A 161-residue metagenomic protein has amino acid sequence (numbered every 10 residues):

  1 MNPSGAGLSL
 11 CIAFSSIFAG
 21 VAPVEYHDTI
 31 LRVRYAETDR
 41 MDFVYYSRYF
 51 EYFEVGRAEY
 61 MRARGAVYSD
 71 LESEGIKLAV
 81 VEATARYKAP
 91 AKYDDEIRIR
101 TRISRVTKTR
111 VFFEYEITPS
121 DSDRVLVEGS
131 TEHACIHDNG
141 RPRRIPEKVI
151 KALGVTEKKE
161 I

Functional and structural regions predicted by a protein language model:
A6-G7: Intrinsic, low-complexity polybasic segments
F14, F18, E25-T29, R62 (+2 more regions): HotDog/MaoC-like acyl-thioester-processing domains
F14, F18-R62: Catalytic strand-loop segment that frames the active site of acyl-thioester-processing enzymes
I30-R34, R86, A134: Generic structural detector for well-ordered beta-strands
Y49-Y52, K77-A79, E114, E132: Residue-level recognition of specific faces of alpha-helices
Y60-V111, V127-E128: Hydrophobic beta-strand-centered segment that forms part of the acyl-chain substrate-binding groove
